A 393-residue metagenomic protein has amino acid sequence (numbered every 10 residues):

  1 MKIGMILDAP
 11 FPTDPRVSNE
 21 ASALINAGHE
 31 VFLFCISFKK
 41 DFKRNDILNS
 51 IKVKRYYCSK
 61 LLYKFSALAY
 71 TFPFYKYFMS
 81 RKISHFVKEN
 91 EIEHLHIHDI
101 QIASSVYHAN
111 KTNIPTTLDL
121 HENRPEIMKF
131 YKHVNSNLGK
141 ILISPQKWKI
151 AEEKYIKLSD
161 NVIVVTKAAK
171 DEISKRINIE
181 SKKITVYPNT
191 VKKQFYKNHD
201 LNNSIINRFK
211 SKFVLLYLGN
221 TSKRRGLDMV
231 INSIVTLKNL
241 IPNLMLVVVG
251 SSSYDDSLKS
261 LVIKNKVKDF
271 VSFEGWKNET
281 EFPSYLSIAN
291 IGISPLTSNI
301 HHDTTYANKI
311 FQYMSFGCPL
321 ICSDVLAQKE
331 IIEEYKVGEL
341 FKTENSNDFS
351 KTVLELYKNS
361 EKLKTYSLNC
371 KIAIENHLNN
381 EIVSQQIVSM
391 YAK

Functional and structural regions predicted by a protein language model:
M1-D41, N45-K52, N90, N161 (+2 more regions): N-terminal subdomain of nucleotide-sugar transferases
D14-P15, R225, E274, T280-Y285 (+2 more regions): Nucleotide-sugar-dependent
Y77-H85, S104, H108, R124-E126 (+1 more regions): Membrane-proximal helix-turn-helix segments that form the acceptor-binding/catalytic region of lipid-linked
I163, R208-I234, S367: Conserved donor-binding/catalytic core segment of Leloir-type glycosyltransferases
A168, T190: Carbohydrate-associated surface elements
V249, D256-P283: Nucleotide-activated donor-binding/catalytic signature segment of Leloir-type glycosyltransferases, i.e., the conserved
E334-Y335, E339-S346, E355-E361: Conserved acidic donor-binding segment of nucleotide-sugar-dependent glycosyltransferases
D348-K351, E355, K362-H377, Q386-S389: A short, well-ordered alpha-helix in the C-terminal region of glycosyltransferases
